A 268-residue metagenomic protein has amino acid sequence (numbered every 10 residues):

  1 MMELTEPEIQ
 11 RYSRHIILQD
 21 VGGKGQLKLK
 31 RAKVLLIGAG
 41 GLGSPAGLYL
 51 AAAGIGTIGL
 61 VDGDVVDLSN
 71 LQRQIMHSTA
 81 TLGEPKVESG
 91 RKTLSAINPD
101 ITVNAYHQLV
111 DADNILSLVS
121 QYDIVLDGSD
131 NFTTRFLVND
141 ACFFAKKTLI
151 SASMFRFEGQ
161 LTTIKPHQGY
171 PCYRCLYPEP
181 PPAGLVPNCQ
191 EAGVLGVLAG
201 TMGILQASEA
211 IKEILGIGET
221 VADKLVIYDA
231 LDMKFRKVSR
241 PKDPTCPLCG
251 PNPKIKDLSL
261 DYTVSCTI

Functional and structural regions predicted by a protein language model:
M1-I268: Adenine nucleotide-associated cytosolic modules
